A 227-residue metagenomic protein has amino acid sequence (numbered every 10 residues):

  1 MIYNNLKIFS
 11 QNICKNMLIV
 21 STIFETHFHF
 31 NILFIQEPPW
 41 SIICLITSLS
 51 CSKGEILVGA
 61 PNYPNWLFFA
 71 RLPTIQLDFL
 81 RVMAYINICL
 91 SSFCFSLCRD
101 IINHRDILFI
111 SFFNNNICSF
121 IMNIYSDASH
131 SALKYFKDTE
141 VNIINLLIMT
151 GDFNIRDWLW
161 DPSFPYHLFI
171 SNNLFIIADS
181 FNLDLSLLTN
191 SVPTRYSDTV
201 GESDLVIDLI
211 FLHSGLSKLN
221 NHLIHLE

Functional and structural regions predicted by a protein language model:
M1-E227: A shared catalytic/ligand-binding motif for oxyanion handling
